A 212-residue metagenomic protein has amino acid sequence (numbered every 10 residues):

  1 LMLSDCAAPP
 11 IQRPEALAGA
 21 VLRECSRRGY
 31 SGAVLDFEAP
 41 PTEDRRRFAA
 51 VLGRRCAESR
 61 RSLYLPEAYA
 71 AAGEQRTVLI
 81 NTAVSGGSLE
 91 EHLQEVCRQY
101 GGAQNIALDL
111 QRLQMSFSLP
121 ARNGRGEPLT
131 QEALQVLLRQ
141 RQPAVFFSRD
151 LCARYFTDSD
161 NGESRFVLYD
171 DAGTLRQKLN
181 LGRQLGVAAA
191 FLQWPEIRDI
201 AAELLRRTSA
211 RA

Functional and structural regions predicted by a protein language model:
L1-S85: Chitinase-like catalytic core of GlcNAc-active glycosidases
L35, I106-L108, G182: Conserved, mostly hydrophobic/aromatic
E43-S62, F147-Y155, D199-A212: Short acidic, glycine/proline-enriched helix-loop-strand junctions
R46, R54, R61, Q75 (+1 more regions): Active-site region of glycoside hydrolase catalytic domains
Y69-S88, M115-T130: Substrate-binding cleft/loops of secretory-pathway carbohydrate-active enzymes
N105-K178: Glycan-binding loop/region signatures in secreted carbohydrate-active enzymes
K178-A212: Acidic/aromatic/glycine-rich contiguous surface patches that form carbohydrate-binding/processing clefts and analogous
